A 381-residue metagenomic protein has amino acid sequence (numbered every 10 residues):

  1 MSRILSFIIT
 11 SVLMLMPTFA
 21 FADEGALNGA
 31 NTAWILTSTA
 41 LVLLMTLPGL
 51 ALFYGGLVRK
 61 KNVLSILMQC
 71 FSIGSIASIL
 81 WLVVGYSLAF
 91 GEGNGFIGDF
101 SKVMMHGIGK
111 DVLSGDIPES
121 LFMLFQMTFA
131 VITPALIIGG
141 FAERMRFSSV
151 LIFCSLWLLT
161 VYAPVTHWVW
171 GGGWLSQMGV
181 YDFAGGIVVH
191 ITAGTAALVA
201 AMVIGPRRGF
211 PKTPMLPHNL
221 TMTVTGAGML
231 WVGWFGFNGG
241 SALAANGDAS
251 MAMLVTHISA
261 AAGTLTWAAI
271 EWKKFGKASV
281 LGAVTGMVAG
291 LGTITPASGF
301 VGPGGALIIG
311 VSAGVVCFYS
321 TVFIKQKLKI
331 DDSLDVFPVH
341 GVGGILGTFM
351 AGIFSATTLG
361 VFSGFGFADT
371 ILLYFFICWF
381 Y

Functional and structural regions predicted by a protein language model:
M1-A22: N-terminal secretory/membrane targeting signals
F21-Y381: Glycine- and aromatic-enriched membrane alpha-helices
